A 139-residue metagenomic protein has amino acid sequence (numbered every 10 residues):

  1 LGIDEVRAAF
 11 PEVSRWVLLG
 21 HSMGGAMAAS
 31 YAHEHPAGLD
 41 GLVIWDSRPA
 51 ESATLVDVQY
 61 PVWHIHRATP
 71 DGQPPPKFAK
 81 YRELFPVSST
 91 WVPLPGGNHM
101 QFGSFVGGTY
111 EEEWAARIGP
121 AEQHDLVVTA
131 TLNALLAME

Functional and structural regions predicted by a protein language model:
L1-V13, L18, S30: Alpha/beta-hydrolase active-site loop
L18-G20, W45: Short beta-strand immediately N-terminal to the catalytic nucleophile in serine-hydrolase-like folds
G25-P36: Short glycine-enriched nucleophile-adjacent loop and the immediately C-terminal alpha-helix near the catalytic center
A37-P49, P61: A conserved short beta-strand
V58, H64-H66: Short beta-strand/loop motif that positions the catalytic acidic residue of the alpha/beta-hydrolase fold
T69-Q73, H99-M100: Acidic catalytic loop of the alpha/beta-hydrolase fold
Q73-L84, V106: Short alpha-helix in the alpha/beta-hydrolase fold that links the catalytic acid
T90-E139: C-terminal catalytic histidine-bearing segment of alpha/beta-hydrolase fold enzymes
